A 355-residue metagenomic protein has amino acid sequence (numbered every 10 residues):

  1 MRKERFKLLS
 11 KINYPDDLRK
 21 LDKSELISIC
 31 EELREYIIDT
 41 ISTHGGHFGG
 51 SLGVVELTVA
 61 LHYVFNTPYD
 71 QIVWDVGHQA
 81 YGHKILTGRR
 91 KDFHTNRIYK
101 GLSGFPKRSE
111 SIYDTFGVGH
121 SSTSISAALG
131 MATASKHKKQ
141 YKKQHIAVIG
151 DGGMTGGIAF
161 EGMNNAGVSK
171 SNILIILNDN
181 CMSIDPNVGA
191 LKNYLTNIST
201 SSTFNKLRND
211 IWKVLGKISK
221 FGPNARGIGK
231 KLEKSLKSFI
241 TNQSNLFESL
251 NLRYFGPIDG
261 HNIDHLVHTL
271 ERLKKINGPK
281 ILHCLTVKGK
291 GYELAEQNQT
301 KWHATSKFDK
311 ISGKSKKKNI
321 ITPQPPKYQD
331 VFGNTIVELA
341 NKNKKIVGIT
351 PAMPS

Functional and structural regions predicted by a protein language model:
M1-T87, L246-H268, L273-T286: N-terminal amphipathic, basic-rich helices that act as targeting or association modules
R2-K3, L8-L9, C181-F332: Long, well-ordered, tryptophan-enriched scaffold segments
Y14-R19, I38-G46, E110-G117, L252-G256 (+3 more regions): Glycine- and acidic
R19, K23-I27, H47, D114-S121 (+4 more regions): Short acidic-aromatic active-site loops that bind/stabilize oxyanions
H47-S169, Y328-D330, T335, L339 (+1 more regions): Cofactor-binding active-site loop characterized by glycine-rich and histidine/acidic residues
D75, V148-I149, L174-N178, H283-K288: Short beta-strand segments
R90-F105, V168-D185, T196, T203-L207: A glycine-rich helix N-cap at a beta->alpha junction
H145, I173, Y254, P279-K280 (+1 more regions): Hydrophobic anchor at the start of a short beta-strand that flanks the dinucleotide cofactor-binding loop
